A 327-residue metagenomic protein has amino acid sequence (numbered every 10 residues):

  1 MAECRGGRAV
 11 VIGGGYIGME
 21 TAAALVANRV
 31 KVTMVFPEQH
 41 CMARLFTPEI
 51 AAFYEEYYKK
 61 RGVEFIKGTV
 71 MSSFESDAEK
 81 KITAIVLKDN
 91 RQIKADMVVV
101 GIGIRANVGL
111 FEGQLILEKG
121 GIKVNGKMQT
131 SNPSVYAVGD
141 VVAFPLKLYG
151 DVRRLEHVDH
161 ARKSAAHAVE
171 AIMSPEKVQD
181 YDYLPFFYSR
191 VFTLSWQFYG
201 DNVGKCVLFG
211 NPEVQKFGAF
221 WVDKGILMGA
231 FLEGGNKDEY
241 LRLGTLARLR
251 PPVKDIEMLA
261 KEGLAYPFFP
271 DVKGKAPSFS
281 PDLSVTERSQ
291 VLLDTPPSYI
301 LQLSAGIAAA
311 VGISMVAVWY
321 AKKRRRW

Functional and structural regions predicted by a protein language model:
M1-R5, K81, V86, N90-H167 (+1 more regions): FAD-site-proximal beta/loop scaffold in flavoenzymes
R5-R8, G68: Phosphate-coordination loops involved in phosphoryl transfer and adenosine-cofactor binding
I12-G15: Glycine-rich Rossmann-fold phosphate-binding loop(s) that bind the pyrophosphate of adenine dinucleotide cofactors
G18-M19: N-terminal Rossmann-fold NAD(P) dinucleotide-binding loop
A27-G126: A Rossmann-like FAD-binding core segment of flavoenzymes
V141-L241, P277, T286-G306, V311-V318: Mid-to-C-terminal Rossmann-like scaffold of FAD/NAD(P)H-dependent oxidoreductases
T245-T295: Helix-rich C-terminal "cap"/substrate-channel and partner-interaction subdomain that packs against the flavin-binding
M315-W327: C-terminal membrane-anchoring or membrane-association module
